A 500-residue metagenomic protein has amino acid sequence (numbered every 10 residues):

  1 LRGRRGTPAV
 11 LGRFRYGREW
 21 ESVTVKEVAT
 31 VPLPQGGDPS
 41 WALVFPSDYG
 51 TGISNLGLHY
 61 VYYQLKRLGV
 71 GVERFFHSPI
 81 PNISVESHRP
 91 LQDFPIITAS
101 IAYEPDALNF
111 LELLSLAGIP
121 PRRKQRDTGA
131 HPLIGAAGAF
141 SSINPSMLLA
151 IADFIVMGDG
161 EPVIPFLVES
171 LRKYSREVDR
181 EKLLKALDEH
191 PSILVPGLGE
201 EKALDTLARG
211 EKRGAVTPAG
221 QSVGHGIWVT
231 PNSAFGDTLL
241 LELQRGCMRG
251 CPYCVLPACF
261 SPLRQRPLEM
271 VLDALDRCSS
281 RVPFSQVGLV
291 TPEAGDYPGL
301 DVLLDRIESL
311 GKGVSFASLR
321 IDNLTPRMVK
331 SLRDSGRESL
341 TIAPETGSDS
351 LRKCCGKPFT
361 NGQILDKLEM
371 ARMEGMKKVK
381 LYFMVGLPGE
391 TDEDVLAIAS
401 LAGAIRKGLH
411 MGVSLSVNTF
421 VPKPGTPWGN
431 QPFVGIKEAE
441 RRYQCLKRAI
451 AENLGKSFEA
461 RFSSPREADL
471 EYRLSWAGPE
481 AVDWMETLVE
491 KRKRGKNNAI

Functional and structural regions predicted by a protein language model:
L1-L33, W41-L43, E452-I500: Radical SAM enzyme core and accessory elements
F14-A42, Y49-G50, L194-L240: N-terminal [4Fe-4S]-dependent radical SAM core
L43-P46, I96, P105, D273-S414: Conserved SAM/AdoMet-binding glycine-rich loop
Y49-G52, Y63, P81-N82, P105-A107 (+12 more regions): Flexible loop/turn segments at secondary-structure boundaries
N55, N232-E269: Canonical Radical SAM [4Fe-4S] cluster-binding loop centered on the CxxxCxxC motif and its immediate flanking residues
L58-Y60, L114, A150-A152, L171 (+6 more regions): Short secondary-structure boundary/capping segments
H77-K202, P427-G478, E486-N498: Glycine-rich beta-alpha loop elements in corrinoid/cobalamin-binding modules across cobalamin-dependent enzymes
P298, R327-M328, S350-C355, V385-E393 (+3 more regions): Flexible glycine/acidic-rich beta-alpha junction loops that bind and position SAM and/or redox cofactors in anaerobic
